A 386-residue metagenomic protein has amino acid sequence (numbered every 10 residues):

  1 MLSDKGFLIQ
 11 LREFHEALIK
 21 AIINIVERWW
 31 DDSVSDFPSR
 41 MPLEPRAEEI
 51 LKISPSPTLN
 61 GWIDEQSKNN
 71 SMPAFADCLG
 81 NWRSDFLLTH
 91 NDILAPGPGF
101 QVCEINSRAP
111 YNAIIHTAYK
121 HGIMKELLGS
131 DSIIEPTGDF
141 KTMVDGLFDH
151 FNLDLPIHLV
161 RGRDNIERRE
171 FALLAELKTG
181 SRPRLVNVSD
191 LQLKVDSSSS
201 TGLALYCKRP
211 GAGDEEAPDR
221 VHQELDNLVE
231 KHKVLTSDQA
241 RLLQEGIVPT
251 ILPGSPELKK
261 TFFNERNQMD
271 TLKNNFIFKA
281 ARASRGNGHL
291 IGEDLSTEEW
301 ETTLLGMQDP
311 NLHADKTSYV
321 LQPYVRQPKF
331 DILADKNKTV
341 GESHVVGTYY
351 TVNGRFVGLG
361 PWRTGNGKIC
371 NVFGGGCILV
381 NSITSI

Functional and structural regions predicted by a protein language model:
M1, M41-L43, Q66, M72 (+5 more regions): Detector for methionine-enriched segments
M1-N69: Low-complexity, highly charged intrinsically disordered N-terminal segments that act as targeting/localization
L2-A17, P73, D131-I134, G138 (+1 more regions): Generic amphipathic alpha-helical segments used as scaffolds and interaction surfaces in large, multi-domain proteins
L2-K5, G99, K336: Alpha-helical context
W29-W30, W62, W82, W300 (+1 more regions): A residue-identity detector for tryptophan
T58-G99, V345: Conserved beta-strand/loop block within the catalytic cores of divalent metal-dependent phospho-transfer/hydrolysis
L87-P96, N106-I386: Domain-scale recognition of functional cores that engage charged ligands
